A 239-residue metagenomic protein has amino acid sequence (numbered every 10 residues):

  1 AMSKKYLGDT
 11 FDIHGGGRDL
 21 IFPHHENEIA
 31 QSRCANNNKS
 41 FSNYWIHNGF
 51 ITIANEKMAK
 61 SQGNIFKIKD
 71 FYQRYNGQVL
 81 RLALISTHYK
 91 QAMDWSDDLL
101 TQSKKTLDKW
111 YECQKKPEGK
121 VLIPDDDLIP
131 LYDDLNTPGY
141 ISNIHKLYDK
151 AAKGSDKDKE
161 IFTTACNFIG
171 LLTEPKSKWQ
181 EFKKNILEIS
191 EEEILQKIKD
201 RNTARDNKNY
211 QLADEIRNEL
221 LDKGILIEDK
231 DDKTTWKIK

Functional and structural regions predicted by a protein language model:
A1-E118: Alpha-helical recognition segments enriched in aromatics with Gly/Pro capping that present substrate-recognition
F11-G17, I129, I198-N202: Glycine- and acidic
I21, G77-V79, L84-I85, Y132 (+5 more regions): Non-catalytic interaction-recognition regions
Y44-N48, A83-L84, D97, V121-I123 (+3 more regions): Short coil/turn segments at secondary-structure boundaries
M58-A59, E118, L122, E188-E193: Short helix-capping and inter-helix turn/linker motifs at the boundaries of alpha-helical repeat units
F71-Y72, L99-Q102, Y132-Y140, I186-E193 (+1 more regions): Secondary-structure capping and boundary motifs in well-ordered enzyme cores
M93, L99-D156, C166: Helix-loop elements that line ligand-binding/catalytic pockets
S142-K239: Basic, alpha-helical terminal appendages of large translation-related enzymes
